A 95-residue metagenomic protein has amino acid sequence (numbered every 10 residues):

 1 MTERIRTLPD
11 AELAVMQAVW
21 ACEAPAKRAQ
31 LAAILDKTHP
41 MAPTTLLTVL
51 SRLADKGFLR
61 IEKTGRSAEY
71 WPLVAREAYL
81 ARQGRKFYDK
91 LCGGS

Functional and structural regions predicted by a protein language model:
T7-A11, T64-Q83: Short, cationic-aromatic polyanion-contact patches
L13-A18, Q30: Pre-recognition alpha-helix immediately N-terminal to the DNA-recognition helix within helix-turn-helix or winged-helix
V19-E23: Short helix-to-turn junction characteristic of helix-turn-helix DNA-binding domains, especially the helix
P25-L35: Short acidic, hydrophobic short linear motifs in intrinsically disordered regions
L47-S51: Short, hydrophobic-biased segments on the C-terminal half of alpha helices that form "recognition helices"
G57: Glycine-centered, phosphate/nucleic-acid-interacting loop/turn motifs that mediate DNA/RNA or nucleotide
I61: Short beta-strand "wing" residues that participate in macromolecule-binding interfaces
R82-S95: Amphipathic alpha-helical dimerization/coiled-coil segments that flank or bridge DNA-binding/regulatory modules
